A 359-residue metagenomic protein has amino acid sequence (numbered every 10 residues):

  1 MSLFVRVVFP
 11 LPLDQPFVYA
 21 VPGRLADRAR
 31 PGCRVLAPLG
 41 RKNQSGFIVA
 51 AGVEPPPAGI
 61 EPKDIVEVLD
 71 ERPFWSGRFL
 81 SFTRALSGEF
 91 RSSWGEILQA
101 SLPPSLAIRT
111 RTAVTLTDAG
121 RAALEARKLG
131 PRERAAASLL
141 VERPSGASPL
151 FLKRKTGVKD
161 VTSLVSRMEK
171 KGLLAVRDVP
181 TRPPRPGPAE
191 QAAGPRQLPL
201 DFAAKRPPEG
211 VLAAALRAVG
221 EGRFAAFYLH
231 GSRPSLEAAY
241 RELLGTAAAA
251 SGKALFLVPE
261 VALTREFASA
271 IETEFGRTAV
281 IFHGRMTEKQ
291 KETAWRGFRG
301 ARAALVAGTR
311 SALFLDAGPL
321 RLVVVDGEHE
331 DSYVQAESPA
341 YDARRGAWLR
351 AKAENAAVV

Functional and structural regions predicted by a protein language model:
M1-V359: Accessory, non-ATPase domains that flank or precede helicase/AAA+ motor cores in DNA-metabolism machines
